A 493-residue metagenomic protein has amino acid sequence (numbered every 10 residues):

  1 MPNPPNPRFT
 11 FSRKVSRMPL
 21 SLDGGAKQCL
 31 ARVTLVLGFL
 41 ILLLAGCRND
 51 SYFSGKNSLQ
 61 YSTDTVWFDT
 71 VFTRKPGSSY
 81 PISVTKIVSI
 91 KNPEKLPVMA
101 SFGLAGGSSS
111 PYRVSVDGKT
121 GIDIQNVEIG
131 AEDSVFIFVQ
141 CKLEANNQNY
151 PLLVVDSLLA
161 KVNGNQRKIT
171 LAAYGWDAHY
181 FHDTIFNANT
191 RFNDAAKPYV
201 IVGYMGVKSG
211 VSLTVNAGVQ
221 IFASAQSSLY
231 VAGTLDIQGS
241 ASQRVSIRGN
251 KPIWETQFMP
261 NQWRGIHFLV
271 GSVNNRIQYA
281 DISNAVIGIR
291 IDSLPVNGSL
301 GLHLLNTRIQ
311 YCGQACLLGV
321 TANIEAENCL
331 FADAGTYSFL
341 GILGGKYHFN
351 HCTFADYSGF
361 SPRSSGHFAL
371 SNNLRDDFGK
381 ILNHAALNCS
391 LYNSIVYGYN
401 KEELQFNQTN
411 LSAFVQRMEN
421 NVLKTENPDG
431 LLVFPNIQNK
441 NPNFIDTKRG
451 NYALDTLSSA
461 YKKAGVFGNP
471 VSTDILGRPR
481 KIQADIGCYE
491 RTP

Functional and structural regions predicted by a protein language model:
M1-C29: N-terminal secretory signal peptides that target proteins for export/translocation
T34-L42: Sec-dependent N-terminal signal peptides
L44-G46: C-terminal motif of bacterial Sec signal peptides marking the signal peptidase cleavage site
D50-F53, L59-I87, K119-R449, K462-I475 (+1 more regions): Beta-strand/loop edge motif enriched in small/polar residues
V88-N92: Beta-strand cores of secreted/periplasmic/IMS beta-sandwich domains, seen most often in copper-related folds
P93-P111, V116: Short acidic, flexible loop segments centered on an aromatic residue
F138, K481-Q483: Short linear motifs in exposed loops
L457-Y461: AMP-binding/adenylate-forming core of the ANL superfamily
